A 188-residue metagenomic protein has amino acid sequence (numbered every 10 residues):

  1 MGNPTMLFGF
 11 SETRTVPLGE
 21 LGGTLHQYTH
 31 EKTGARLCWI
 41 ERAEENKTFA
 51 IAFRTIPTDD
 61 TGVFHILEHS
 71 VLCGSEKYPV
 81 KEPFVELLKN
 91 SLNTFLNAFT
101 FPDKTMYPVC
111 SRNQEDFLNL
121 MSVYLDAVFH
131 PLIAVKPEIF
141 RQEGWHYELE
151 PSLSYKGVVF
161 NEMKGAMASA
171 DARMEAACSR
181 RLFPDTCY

Functional and structural regions predicted by a protein language model:
M1-E44: N- or domain-start disorder-to-order transition segments that initiate the globular core
E12-T15, T48-R54, L153-A166: Short N-terminal helix-initiation segments at or just after the protein's N-terminus
L18, Y28-T29, E41, L87-L88 (+3 more regions): A general structural signal for short secondary-structure junctions and capping/turn motifs
G23, E41-D126, E138, A168-A172: M16/MPP (pitrilysin/insulinase) zinc-metallopeptidase core fold and M16-derived inactive scaffolds
E68, E143, E162: Acidic-residue sensor for enzyme active/binding pockets
G74-E76, L120-A134, L149-Y188: Scaffold signal of the M16-like zinc-metallopeptidase fold and its non-catalytic homologs
L88-K89, F101-M106, K136-V158: Short, glycine/charge-rich beta-strand/loop segments that flank catalytic centers and engage negatively charged groups
